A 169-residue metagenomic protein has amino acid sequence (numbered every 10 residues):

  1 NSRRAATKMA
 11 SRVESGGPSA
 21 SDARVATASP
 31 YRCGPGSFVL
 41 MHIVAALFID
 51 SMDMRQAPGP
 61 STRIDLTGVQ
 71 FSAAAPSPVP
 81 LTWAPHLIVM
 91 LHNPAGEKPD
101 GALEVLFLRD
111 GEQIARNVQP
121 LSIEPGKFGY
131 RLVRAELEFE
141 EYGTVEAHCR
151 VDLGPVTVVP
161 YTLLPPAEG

Functional and structural regions predicted by a protein language model:
S2-S15, S19-C33: Low-acidity, Ser/Thr- and Arg-rich intrinsically disordered low-complexity segments
T27, P35-V44: Long, contiguous interaction/targeting segments characteristic of exported/extracellular or secretory-pathway proteins
L40-R150, P155-G169: Contiguous segments within soluble domain cores/interaction surfaces
